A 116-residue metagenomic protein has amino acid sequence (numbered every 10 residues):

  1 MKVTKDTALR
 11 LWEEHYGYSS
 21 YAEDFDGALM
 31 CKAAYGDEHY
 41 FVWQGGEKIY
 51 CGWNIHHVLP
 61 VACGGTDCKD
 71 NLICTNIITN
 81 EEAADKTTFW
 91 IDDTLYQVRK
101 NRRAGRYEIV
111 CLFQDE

Functional and structural regions predicted by a protein language model:
K2-G52, N76: Short cysteine-rich loop/turn motifs with clustered Cys
V3, V42, V58-V61, V98 (+1 more regions): Extended aliphatic helical segments
L9-L11, L29, L59, L72 (+2 more regions): Generic detector of leucine side chains in alpha-helical contexts
G27-C31, T75-I78, D92-R99: Solvent-exposed, non-transmembrane amphipathic alpha-helical segments
A34-T75, A83-T88: Histidine-centered nuclease catalytic patch
C63-D70, E81-E116: Polybasic, low-complexity binding patches
